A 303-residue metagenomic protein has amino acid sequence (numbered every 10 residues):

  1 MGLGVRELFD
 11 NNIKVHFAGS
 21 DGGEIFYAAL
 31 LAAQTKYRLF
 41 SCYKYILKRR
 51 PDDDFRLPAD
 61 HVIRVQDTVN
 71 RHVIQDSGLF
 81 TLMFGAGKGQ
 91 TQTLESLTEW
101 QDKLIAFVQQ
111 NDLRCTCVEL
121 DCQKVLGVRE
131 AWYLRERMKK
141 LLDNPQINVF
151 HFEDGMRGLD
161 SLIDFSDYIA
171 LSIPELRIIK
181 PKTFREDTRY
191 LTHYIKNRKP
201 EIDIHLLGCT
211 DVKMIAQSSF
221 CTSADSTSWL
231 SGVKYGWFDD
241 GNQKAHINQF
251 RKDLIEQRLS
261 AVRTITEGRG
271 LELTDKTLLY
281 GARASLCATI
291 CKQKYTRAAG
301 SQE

Functional and structural regions predicted by a protein language model:
M1-F9, I13, K234-E303: C-terminal accessory extensions appended to soluble enzyme cores
M1-K140, G268-L271, Y295-E303: Non-catalytic, usually N-terminal nucleic-acid engagement modules in DNA/RNA processing proteins
A33-R38, V69-N70, L141-N144, I163-A170 (+2 more regions): Glycine-enriched alpha-helix->loop->beta-strand junction motifs that scaffold or abut catalytic
I46, I173-E175, T210-N248, K294-E303: Glycine-rich phosphate-binding active-site loops on the catalytic face of alpha/beta enzymes
K48-I63, Q123-M138, G155-R157, L176-Y194 (+2 more regions): Active-site-adjacent beta->alpha loops and helix N-cap segments on the catalytic face of soluble alpha/beta enzymes
G89-E95, D154-D164, C209-S223, G268: Catalytic cores of alpha/beta
N148-F150, S172, R185-L191, I195-Q217 (+1 more regions): Glycine-rich adenosine-cofactor-binding loop
N148-I179: Histidine/lysine/aspartate-rich catalytic loop segments that bind and position anionic ligands
